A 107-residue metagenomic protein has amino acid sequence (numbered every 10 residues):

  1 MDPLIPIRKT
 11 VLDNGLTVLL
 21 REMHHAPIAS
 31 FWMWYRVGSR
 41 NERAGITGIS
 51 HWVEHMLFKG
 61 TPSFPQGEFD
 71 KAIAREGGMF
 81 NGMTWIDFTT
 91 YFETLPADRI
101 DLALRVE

Functional and structural regions predicted by a protein language model:
M1-D70, F92-A97, R105-E107: His/Glu-rich zincin catalytic helix
E22, N81-T84: Catalytic zinc-binding patch centered on the HExxH motif and its immediate surroundings that defines zinc-dependent
A26-I28, R75, I86-F88: Short, solvent-exposed loop/turn segments at the edges of secondary structure
R75-F80, L102: N-terminal Rossmann-like or analogous alpha/beta NTP/dinucleotide-binding catalytic cores that position adenine
T84-W85, P96: Conserved catalytic neighborhood of penicillin-recognizing serine enzymes
